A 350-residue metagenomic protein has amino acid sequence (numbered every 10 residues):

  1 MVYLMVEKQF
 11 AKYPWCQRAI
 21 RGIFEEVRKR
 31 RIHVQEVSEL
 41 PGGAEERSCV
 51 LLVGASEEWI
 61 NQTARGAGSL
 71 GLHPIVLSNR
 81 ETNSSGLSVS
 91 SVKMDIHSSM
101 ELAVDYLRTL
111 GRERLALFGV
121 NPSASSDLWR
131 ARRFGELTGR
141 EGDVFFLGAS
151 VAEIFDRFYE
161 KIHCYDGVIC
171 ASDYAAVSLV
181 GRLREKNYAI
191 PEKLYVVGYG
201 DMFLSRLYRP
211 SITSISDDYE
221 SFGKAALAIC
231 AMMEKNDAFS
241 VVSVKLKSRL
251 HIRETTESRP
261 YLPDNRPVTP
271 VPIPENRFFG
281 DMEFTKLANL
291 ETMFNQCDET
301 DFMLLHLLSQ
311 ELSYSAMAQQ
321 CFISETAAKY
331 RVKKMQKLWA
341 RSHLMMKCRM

Functional and structural regions predicted by a protein language model:
M1-D105, Y159-H163, G167, Y174: Alpha-helical recognition/docking segments in bacterial nutrient-uptake and carbohydrate-utilization systems
F24-E39, A116-L117, F134-E153: Short beta-strand elements in bilobed, periplasmic/extracellular small-molecule ligand-binding domains
S88-V89, I162-C170, Y174-D264: Flexible loop/turn connectors
V89-F118, V151-Y159, A176-V177, D217-K235: Hydrophobic alpha-helical segments within soluble ligand-binding/sensing domains
E101-E141, V242-S258: An alpha-beta-alpha
M282-A328: Helix-turn-helix DNA-binding segment
A328, M335-M350: Basic, Lys/Arg-enriched C-terminal extension of HTH/homeodomain DNA-binding domains
